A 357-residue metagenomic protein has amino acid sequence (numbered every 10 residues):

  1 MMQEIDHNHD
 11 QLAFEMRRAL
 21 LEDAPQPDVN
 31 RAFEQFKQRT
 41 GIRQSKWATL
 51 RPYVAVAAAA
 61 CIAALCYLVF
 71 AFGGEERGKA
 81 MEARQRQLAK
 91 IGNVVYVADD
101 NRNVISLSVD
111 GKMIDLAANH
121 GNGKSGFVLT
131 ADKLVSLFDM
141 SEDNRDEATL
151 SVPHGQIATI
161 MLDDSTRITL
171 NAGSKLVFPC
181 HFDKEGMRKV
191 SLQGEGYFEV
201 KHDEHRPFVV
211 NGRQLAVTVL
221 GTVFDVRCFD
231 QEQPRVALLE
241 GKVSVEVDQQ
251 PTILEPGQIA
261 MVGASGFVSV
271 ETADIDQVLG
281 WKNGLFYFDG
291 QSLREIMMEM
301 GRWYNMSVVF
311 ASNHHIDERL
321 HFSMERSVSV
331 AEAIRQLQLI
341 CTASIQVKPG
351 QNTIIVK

Functional and structural regions predicted by a protein language model:
M1-I91: Membrane-interface anchoring determinants
Q44-V56, Y67-K357: A residue-level detector for the "anchor" residue at the start of short, highly conserved motifs
